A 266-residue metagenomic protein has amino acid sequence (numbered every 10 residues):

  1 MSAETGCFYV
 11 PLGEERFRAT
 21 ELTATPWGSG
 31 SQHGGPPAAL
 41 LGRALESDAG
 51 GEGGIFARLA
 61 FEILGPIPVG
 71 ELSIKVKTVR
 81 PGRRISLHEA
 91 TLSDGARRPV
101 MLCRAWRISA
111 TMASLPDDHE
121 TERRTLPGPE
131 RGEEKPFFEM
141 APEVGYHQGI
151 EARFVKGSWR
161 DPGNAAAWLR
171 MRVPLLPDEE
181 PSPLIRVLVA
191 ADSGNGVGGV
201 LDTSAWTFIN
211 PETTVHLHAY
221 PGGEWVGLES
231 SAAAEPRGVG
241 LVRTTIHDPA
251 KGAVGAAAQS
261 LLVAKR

Functional and structural regions predicted by a protein language model:
M1-R266: Terminal targeting signals and extreme-terminal segments of soluble enzymes
